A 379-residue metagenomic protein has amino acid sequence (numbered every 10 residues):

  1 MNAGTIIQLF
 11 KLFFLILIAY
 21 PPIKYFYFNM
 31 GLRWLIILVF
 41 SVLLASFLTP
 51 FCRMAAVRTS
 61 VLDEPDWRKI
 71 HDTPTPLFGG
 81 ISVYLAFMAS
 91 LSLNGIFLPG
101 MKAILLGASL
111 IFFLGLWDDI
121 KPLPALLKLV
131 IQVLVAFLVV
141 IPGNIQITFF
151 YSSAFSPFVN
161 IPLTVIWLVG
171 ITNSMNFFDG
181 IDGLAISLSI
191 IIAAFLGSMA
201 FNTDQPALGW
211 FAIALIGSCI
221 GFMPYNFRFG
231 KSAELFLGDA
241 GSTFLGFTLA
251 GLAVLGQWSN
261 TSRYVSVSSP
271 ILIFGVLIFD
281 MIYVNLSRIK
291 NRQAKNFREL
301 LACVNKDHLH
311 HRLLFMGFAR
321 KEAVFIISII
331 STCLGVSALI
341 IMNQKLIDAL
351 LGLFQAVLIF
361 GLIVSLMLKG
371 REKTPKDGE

Functional and structural regions predicted by a protein language model:
N2-M54, S60, F87-L110, A185-E379: Alpha-helical transmembrane segments
Y25-F26, R53, M88-G100, W117-L123 (+1 more regions): Transmembrane alpha-helix boundary signature
V39, I81-L85, L105-S109, V130-L134 (+2 more regions): Membrane-embedded alpha-helical segments of multi-pass membrane proteins, especially the transmembrane helices
S46, P76-S92, F137-L138: A generic, lipid-embedded transmembrane alpha helix
E64-F78, E234: Juxtamembrane helix-capping/reentrant segments at transmembrane boundaries
A103-Q132: Hydrophobic alpha-helical hairpins/lids featuring a short glycine-rich hinge
S109-L114, I131, V135-Q146, L163-N173 (+2 more regions): Membrane-embedded alpha-helical core segments of multi-pass
